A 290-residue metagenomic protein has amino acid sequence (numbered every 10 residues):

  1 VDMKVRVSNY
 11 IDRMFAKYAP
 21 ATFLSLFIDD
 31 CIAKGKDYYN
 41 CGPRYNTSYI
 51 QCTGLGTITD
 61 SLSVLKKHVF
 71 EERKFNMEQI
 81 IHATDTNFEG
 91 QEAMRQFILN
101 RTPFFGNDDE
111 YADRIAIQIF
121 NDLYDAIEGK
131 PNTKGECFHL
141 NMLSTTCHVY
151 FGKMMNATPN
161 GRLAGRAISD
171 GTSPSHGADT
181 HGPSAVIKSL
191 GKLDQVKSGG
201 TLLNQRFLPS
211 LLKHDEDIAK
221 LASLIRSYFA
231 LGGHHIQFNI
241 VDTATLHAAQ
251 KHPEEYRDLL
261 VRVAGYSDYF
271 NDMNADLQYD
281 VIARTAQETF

Functional and structural regions predicted by a protein language model:
V1-F290: Acidic, glycine-enriched catalytic cores built around paired aspartates
